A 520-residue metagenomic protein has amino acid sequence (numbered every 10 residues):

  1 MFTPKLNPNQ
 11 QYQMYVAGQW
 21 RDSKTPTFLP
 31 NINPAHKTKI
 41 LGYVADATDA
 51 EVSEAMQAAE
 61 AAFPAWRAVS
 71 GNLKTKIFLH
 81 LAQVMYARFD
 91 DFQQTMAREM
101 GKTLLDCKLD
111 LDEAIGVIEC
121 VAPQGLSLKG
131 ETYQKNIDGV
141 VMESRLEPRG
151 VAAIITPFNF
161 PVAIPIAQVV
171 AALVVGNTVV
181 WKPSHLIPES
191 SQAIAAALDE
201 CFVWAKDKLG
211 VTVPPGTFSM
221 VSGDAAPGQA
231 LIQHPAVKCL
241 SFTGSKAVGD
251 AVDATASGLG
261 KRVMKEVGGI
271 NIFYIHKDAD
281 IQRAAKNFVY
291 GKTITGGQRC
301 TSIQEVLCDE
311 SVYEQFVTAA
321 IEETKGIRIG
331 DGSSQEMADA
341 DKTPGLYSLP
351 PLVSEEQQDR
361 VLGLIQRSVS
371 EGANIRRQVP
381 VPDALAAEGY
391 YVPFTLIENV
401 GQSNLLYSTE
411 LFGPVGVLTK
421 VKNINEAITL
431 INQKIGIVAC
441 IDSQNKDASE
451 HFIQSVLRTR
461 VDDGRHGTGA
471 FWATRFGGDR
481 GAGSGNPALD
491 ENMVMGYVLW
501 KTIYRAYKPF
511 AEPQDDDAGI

Functional and structural regions predicted by a protein language model:
M1-Y43, K76, H80, L128-I155 (+4 more regions): Terminal low-complexity tails and localization/encapsulation signals of metabolic enzymes
P34-A35, D49-V52, G71, F89 (+7 more regions): Residues at or immediately preceding the N-termini of alpha-helices
K37-L128, G139: Glycine-rich loop-to-alpha-helix module at the N-terminal edge of alpha/beta enzyme cores
K37-T38, K74, M96, G176 (+8 more regions): Residue-level signal for inorganic ion chemistry
K39-G42, K208, T212, V237 (+4 more regions): Conserved C-terminal structural/oligomerization subdomain of aldehyde/semialdehyde dehydrogenase
L41-A47, A62-A68, I154, F273-H276 (+5 more regions): Short, well-ordered beta-strand elements within core beta-sheets of diverse protein domains
G130-R283, V421: Rossmann-like NAD(P) dinucleotide-binding subdomain of oxidoreductase/dehydrogenase enzymes
A197-E200, A247-G401, K508, E512-P513 (+1 more regions): ALDH superfamily catalytic-core signature
